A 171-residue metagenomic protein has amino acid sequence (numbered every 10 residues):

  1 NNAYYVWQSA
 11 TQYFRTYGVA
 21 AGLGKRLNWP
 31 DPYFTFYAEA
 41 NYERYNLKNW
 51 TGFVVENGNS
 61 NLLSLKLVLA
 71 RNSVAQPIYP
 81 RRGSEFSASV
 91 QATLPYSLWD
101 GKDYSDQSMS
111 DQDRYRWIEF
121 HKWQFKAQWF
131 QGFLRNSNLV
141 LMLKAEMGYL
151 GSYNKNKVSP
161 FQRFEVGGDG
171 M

Functional and structural regions predicted by a protein language model:
N1-F86: Gram-negative/organellar outer-membrane beta-barrel architecture
K48-M171: C-terminal outer-membrane beta-barrel translocator/porin domains of Gram-negative envelope proteins and their
